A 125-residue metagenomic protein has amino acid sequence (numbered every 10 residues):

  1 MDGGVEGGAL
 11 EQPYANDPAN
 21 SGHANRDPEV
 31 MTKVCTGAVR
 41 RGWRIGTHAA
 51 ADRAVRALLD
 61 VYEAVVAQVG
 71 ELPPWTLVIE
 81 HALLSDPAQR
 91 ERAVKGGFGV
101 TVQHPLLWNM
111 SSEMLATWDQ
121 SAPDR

Functional and structural regions predicted by a protein language model:
M1-R125: Active-site neighborhoods of metal-dependent hydrolases
